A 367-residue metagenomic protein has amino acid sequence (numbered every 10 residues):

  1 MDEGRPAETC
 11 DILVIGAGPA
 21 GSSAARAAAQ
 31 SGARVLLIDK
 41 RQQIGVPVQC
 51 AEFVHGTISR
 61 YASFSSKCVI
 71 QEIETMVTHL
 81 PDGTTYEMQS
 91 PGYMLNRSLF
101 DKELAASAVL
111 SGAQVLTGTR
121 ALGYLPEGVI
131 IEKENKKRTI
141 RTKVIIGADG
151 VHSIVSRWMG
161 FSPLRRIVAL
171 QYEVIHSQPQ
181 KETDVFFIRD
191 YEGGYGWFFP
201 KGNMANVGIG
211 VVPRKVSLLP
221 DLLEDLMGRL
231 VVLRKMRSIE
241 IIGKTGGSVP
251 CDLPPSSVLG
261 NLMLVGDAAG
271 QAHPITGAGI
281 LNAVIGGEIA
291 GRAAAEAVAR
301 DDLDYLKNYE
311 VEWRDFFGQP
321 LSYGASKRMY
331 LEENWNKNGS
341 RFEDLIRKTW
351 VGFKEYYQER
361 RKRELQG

Functional and structural regions predicted by a protein language model:
G4-A20: Beta1/beta-strand and adjacent pyrophosphate-binding region of the FAD-binding site in flavoprotein oxidoreductases
G16, A148-D149, V265: Short, well-ordered coil/turn residues at beta-beta hairpins and beta-strand->alpha-helix junctions within
A17, A29-V48: Glycine-rich FAD pyrophosphate-binding loop
S31, S107-R237, P254, G270: Predominantly flavin-linked oxidoreductase catalytic cores and closely associated redox partners
K40-V77: N-terminal FAD cofactor-binding segment of flavoenzymes
E87-S107, R214-D221: Short beta-strand to alpha-helix junction loop
K215-G291, A299: FAD/FMN-dependent oxidoreductases across multiple families
R292-G367: C-terminal helical "tail/cap" subdomain of flavin- and related membrane-associated enzymes
